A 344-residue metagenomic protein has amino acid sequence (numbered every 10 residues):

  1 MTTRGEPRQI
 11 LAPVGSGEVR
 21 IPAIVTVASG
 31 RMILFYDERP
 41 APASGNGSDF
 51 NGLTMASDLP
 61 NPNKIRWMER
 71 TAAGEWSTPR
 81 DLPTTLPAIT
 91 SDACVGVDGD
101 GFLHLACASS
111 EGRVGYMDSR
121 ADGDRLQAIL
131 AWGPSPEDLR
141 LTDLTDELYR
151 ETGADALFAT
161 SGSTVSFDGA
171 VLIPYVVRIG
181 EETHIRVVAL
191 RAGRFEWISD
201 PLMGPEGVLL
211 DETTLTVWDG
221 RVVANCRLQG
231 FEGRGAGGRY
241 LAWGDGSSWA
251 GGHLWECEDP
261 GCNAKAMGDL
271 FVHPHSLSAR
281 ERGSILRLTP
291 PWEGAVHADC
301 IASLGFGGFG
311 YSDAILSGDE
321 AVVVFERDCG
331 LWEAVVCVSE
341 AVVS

Functional and structural regions predicted by a protein language model:
M1-S344: Asp-box/BNR beta-propeller blade signature and adjacent active/binding-site loops in extracellular glycan-interacting
